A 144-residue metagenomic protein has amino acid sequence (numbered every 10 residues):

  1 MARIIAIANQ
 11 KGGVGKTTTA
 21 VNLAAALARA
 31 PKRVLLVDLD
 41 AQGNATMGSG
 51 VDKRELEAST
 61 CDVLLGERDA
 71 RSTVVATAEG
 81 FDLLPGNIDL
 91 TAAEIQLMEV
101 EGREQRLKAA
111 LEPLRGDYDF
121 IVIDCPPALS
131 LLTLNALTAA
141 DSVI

Functional and structural regions predicted by a protein language model:
M1-I144: P-loop NTP-binding core
